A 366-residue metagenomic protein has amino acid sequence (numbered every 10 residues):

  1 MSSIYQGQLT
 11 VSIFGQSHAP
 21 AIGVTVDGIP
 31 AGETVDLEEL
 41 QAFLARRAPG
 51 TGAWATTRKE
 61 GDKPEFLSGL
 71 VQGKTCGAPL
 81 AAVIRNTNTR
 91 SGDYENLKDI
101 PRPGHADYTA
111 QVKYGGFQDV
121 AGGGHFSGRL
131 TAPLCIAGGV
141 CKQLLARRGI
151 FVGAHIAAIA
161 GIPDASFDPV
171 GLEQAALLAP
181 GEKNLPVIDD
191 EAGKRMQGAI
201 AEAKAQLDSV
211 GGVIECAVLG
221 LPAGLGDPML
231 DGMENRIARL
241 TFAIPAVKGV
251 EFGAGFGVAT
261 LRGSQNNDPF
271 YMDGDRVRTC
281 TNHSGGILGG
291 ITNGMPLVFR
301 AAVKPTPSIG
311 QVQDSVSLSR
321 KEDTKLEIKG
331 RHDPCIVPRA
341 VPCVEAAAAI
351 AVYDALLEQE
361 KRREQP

Functional and structural regions predicted by a protein language model:
M1-P366: Generic N-terminal targeting/processing segments that precede catalytic cores or assembly contacts
